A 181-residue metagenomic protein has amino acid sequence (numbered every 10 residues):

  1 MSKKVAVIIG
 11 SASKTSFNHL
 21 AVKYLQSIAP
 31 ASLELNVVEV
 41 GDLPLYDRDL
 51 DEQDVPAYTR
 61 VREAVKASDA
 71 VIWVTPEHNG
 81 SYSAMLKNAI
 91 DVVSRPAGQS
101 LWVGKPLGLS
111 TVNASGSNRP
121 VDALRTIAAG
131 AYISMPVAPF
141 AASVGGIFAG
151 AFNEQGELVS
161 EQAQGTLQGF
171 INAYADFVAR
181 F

Functional and structural regions predicted by a protein language model:
S2-S32: N-terminal beta1-alpha1 ligand-phosphate binding loop
I9, E39, T111: Short beta-strand/turn micro-motifs composed of small residues that flank or help shape donor/cofactor-binding pockets
N18, V22, Y58, L86 (+3 more regions): A general structural signal for well-ordered alpha-helical segments in protein cores
P30-N36, I133-M135: A generic structural motif
N36-P44, A141-F148: Short connector loops at secondary-structure junctions
V40-P56, A151: N-terminal beta-loop-helix "entrance" segment that forms/cooperates in small-molecule cofactor or anionic ligand
Q53-A131: Helix-loop-strand module that forms the ligand-binding subsite of alpha/beta enzymes
S134-F181: Glycine-rich phosphate/pyrophosphate-binding loop and the adjoining helix
